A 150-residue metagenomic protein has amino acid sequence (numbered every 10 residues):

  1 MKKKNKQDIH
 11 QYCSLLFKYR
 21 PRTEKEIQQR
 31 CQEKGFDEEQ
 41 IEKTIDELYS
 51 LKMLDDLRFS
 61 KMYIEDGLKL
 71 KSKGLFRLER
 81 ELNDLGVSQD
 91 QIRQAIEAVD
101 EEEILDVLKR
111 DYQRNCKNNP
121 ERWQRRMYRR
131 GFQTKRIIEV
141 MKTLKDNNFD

Functional and structural regions predicted by a protein language model:
M1-D150: An alpha-helical, amphipathic repeat domain used for nucleic-acid recognition, typified by the mTERF helical solenoid
